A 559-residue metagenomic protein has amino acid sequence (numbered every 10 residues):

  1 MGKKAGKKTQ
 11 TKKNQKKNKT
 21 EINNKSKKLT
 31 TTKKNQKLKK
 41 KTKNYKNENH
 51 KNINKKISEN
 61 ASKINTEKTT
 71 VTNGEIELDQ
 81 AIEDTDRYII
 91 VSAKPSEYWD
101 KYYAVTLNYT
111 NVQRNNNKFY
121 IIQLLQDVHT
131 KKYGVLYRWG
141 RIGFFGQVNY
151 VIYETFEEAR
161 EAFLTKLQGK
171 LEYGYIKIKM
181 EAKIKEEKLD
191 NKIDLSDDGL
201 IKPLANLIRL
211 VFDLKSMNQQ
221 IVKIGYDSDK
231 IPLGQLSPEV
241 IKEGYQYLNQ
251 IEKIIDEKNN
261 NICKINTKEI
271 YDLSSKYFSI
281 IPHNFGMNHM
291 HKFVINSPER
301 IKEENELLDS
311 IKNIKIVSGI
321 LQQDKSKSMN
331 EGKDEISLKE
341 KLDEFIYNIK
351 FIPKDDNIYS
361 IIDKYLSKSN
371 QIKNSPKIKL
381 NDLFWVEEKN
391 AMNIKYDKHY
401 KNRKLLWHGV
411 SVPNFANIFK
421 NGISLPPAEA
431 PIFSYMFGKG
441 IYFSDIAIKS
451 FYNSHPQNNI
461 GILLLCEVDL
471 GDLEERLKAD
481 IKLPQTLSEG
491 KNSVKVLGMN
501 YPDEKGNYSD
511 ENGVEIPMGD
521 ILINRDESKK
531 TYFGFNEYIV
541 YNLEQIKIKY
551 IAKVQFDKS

Functional and structural regions predicted by a protein language model:
G2-K19, N23-F119, Q123-G134, G143-V148 (+3 more regions): Intrinsically disordered, low-complexity terminal and linker regions
T110, Q123-D127, R138-I142, Y153-E154 (+6 more regions): Structured beta-strand/turn binding interfaces of compact recognition modules in eukaryotic regulators
I121-D127, A416-E429, R476-E489, K553-S559: Surface-exposed flexible segments
Y137-V148, M392-I460: Glycine-rich loop/turn
Y150-E158, A162-F163: Alpha-helical oligomerization/assembly modules used to build nucleoprotein complexes
R160-L189, S424-S528, F533: ADP-ribosyltransferase catalytic core
